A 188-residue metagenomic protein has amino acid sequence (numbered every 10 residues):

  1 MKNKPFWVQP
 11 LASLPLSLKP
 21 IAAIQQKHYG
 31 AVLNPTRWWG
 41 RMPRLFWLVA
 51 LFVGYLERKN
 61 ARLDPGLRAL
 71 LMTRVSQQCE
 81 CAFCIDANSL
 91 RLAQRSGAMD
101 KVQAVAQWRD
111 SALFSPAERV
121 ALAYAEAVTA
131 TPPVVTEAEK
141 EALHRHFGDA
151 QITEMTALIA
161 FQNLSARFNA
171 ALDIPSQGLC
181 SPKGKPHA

Functional and structural regions predicted by a protein language model:
M1-A188: Hydrophobic alpha-helical segments
